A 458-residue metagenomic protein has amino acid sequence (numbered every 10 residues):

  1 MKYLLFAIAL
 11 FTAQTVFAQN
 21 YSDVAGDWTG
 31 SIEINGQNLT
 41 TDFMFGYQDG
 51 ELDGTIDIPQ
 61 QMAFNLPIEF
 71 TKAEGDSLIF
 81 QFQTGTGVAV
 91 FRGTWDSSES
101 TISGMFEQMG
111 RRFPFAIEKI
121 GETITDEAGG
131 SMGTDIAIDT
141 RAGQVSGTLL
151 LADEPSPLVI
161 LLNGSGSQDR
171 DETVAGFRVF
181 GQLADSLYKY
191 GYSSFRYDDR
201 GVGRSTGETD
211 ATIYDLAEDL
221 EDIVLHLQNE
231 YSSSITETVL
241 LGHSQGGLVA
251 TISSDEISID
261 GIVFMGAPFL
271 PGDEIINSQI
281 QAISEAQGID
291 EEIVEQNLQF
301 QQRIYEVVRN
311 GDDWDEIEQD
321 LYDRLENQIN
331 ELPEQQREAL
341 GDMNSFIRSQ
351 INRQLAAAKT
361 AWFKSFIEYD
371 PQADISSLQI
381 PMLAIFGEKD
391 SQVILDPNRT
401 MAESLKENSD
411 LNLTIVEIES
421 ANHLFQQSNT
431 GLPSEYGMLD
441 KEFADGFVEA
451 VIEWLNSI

Functional and structural regions predicted by a protein language model:
N20-W95, S103-Q108, D139, L158: Central antiparallel beta-sheet cores of small beta-barrel/beta-sandwich binding domains
I120-E154: N-terminal cap/lid segment of alpha/beta-hydrolase-fold proteins
S156-G166: Short beta-strand element of the alpha/beta-hydrolase
Q182-R204: Conserved alpha/beta-hydrolase
D210-Y231: Alpha/beta-hydrolase active-site loop
M265-A373: Accessory cap/linker subdomain of secreted extracellular hydrolases
L378, A384-F386, D390: Short beta-strand/loop motif that positions the catalytic acidic residue of the alpha/beta-hydrolase fold
I380, I394-L405: Short alpha-helix in the alpha/beta-hydrolase fold that links the catalytic acid
